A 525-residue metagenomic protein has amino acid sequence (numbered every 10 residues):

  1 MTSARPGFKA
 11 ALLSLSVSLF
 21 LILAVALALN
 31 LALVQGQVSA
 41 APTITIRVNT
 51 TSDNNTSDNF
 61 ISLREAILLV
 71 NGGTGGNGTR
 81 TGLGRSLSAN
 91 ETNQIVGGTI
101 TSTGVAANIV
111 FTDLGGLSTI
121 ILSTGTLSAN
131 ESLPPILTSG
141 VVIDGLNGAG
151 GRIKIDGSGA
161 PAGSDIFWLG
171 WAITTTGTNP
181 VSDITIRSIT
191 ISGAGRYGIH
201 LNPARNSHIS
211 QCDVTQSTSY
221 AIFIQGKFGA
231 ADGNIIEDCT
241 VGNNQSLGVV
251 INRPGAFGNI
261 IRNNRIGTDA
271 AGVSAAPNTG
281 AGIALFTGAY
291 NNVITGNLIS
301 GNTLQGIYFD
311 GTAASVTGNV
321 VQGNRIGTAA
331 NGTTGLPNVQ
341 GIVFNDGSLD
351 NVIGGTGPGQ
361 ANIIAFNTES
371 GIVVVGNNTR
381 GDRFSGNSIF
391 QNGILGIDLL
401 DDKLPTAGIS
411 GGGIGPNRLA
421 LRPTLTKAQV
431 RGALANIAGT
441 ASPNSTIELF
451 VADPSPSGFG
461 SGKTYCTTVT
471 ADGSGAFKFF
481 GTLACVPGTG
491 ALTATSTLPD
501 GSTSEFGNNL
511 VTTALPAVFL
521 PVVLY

Functional and structural regions predicted by a protein language model:
M1-P42: Sec-dependent, cleavable N-terminal signal peptides
G36-Y197, N202-R205, S210, T215-Q216 (+7 more regions): N-terminal, post-signal-peptide segments of secreted/periplasmic proteins
I143, V181, T185-I186, H208-I209 (+11 more regions): All-beta strand scaffolds that present successive hydrophobic residues in beta-strands
A162-T176, G195-P203, T218-G229, N244-N259 (+5 more regions): Repeated polar recognition positions within modular binding domains
R265-A270, N292-V293, R325-A330, G355 (+3 more regions): Residue-level signal for short segments within beta-strands and strand-turn junctions of well-structured beta-sheet
T268-I283, T328-I342, G355-A365: Gly/Pro-rich loop segments of beta-rich domains
P521: Conserved functional hotspot residues at active sites or interaction interfaces
L524-Y525: Short, solvent-exposed mixed-charge patches
